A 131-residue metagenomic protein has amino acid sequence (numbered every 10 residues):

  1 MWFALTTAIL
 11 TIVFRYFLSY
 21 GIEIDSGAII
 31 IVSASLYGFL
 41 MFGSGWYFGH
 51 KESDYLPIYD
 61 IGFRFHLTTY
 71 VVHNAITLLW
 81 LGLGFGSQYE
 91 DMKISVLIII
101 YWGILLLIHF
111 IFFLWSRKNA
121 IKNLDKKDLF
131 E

Functional and structural regions predicted by a protein language model:
M1-I12, L105: Alpha-helical transmembrane segments
V13-D25, K51, T77-Q88: Juxtamembrane "helix-exit" motif on the non-cytosolic side of transmembrane helices
I22-S26, K126-F130: Basic, alpha-helical nucleic-acid-binding regions used in initiation and control of genome expression
I24-V32, Y59, Q88-I99: Non-cytosolic membrane-interface motifs at loop->transmembrane helix junctions
G27-F48: Generic alpha-helical transmembrane segments
L40-G45, I61-G84, Y101-I108: Hydrophobic alpha-helical membrane segments
G45-Y59, W115-K126: Cytoplasmic membrane-interface regions of multi-pass membrane proteins
L81-L129: Alpha-helical membrane-associated segments of multi-pass integral membrane proteins
